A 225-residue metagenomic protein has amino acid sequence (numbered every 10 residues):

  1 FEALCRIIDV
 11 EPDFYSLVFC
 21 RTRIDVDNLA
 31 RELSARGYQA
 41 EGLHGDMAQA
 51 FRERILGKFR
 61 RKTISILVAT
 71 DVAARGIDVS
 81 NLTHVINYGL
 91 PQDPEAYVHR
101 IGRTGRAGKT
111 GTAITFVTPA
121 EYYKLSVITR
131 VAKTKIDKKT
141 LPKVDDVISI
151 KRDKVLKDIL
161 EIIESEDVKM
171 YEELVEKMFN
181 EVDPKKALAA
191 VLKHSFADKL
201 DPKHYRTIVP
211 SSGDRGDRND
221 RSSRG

Functional and structural regions predicted by a protein language model:
F1, V26, R52, P94-Y97 (+3 more regions): A general structural signal for well-ordered alpha-helical segments in protein cores
F1-E32, M170-L174: Conserved interdomain hinge at the start of the Helicase C-terminal
C20, T70-V72, T140: Short secondary-structure boundary segments
R31-V131: Conserved RecA-like helicase motor core of SF1/SF2 enzymes
K109-G225: Arginine-glycine-biased low-complexity disordered regions
